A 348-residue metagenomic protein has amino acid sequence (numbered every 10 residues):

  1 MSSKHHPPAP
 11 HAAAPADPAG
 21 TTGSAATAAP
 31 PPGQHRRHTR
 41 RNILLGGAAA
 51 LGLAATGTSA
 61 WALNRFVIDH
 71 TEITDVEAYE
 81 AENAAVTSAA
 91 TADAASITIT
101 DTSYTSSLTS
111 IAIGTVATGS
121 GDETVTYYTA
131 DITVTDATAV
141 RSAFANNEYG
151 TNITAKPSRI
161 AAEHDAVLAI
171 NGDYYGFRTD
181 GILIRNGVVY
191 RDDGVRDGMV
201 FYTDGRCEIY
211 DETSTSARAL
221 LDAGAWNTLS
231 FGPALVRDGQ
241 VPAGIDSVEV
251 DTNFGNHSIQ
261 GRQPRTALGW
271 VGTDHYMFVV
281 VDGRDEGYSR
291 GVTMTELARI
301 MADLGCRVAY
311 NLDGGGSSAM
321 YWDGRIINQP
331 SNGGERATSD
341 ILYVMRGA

Functional and structural regions predicted by a protein language model:
S2-H6, G23, P30-H35, R41-G198 (+1 more regions): Zymogen propeptides
P10-A29: N-terminal intrinsically disordered, low-complexity tails
A145-Y149, S214-A217, V281-D285: Short, solvent-exposed aromatic-acidic interface loops
G150-T154, R218-G224, F254-N256, G287-V292: A short, polar/proline- and glycine-enriched secondary-structure boundary/capping micro-motif
N171-Y174, V280-G283, L312-G315: Active-site-proximal beta-strand/loop segments in catalytic clefts of secreted hydrolases
Y175-I259: Active-site-adjacent helix-turn-beta-strand microarchitecture at beta-sheet edges that either contains or buttresses
T179-F201, D251-W270, H275-R307, S317-A348: Conserved, well-ordered active-site substructure
